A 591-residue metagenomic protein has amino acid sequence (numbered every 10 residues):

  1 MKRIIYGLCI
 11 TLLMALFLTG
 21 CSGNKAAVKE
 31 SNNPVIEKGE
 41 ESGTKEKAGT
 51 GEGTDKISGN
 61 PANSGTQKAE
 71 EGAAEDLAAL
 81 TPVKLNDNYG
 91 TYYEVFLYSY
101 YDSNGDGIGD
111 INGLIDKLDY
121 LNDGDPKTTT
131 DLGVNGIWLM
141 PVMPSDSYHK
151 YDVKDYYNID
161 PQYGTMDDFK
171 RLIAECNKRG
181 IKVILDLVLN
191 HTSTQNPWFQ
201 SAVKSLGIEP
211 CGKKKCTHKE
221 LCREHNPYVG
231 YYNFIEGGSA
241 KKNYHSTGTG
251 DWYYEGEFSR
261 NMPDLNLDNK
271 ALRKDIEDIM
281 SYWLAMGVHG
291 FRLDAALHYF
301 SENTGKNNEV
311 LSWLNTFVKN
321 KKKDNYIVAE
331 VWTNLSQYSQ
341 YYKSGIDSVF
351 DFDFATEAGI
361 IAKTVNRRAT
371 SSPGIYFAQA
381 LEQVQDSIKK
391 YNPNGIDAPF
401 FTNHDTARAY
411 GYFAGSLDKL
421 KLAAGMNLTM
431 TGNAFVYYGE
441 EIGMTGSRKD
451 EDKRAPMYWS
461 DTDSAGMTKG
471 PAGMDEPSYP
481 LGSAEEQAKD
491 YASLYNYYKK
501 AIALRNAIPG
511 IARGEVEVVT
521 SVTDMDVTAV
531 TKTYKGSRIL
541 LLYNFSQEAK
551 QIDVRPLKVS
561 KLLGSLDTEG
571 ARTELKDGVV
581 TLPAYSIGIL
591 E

Functional and structural regions predicted by a protein language model:
I4-N24: Sec-dependent N-terminal signal peptides of Gram-positive bacterial secreted proteins and lipoproteins
S22-G23, G59-N60, G65, A69-N266 (+4 more regions): Acidic/aromatic-lined carbohydrate-recognition and catalytic surfaces of CAZymes acting on diverse glycans
S22-S42: Short, low-complexity, disordered segments immediately C-terminal to signal peptides in bacterial exported proteins
K117, D168, L172, L272-W283 (+8 more regions): Alpha-helical packing segments of well-folded alpha/beta enzyme cores
Q195, Q200-S201, S205-G237, N315-S464: Conserved alpha/beta catalytic core and glycan-binding cleft of carbohydrate-active enzymes
K321, Y326, F400, Y412-I539 (+2 more regions): Loop/helix patches that line or flank the sugar-binding groove of alpha-linked glycan CAZymes
A549-T568: Beta-strand-rich binding/interaction modules
K576-E591: C-terminal beta-strand-rich structural cap/linker in extracellular carbohydrate-active enzymes
